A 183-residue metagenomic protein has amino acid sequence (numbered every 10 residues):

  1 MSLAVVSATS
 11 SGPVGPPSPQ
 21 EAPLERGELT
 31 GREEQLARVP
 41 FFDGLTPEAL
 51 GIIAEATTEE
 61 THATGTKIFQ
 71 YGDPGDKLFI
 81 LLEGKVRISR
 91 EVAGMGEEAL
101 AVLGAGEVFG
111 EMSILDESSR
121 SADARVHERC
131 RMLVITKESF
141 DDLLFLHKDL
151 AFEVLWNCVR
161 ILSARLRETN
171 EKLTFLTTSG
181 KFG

Functional and structural regions predicted by a protein language model:
M1-G183: Cytosolic regulatory regions built on CNB/CRP/Popeye-like sensor folds
